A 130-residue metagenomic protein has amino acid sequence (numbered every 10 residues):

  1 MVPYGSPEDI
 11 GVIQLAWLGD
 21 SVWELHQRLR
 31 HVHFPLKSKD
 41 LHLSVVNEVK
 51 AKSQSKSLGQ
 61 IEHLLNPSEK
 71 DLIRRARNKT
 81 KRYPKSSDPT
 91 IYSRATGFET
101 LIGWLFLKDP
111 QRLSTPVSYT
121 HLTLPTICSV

Functional and structural regions predicted by a protein language model:
M1-S38: Long, hydrophobic N-terminal alpha-helical segment
L15-R28, Y92-K108: Alpha-helical scaffolding flanking metal-ion-dependent phosphate/phosphodiester catalytic sites
R30-K37, L105-T115: Short helix-capping/linker segments at secondary-structure and domain boundaries
K39-S53: Divalent-cation-assisted or electrostatically stabilized phosphate/pyrophosphate-binding catalytic cores
S55, Q60, K70, T100 (+2 more regions): Non-catalytic terminal and connector segments of soluble metabolic enzymes
I61-A95: Mid-chain, well-packed structural core segment of small domains
T120-T126: Conserved small/polar residues in nucleotide/adenosyl-binding loops
